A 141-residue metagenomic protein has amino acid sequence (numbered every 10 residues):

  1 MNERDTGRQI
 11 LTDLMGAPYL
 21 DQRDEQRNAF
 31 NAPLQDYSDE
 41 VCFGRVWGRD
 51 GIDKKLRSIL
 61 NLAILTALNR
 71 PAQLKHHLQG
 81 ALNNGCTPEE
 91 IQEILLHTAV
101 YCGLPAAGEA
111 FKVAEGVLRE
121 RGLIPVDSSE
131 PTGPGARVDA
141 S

Functional and structural regions predicted by a protein language model:
M1-K55, N83, E109-S141: Acidic, glycine/proline-rich low-complexity segments that act as flexible tails and inter-domain linkers
S38-C42, I59-T66, I94-A99: Short alpha-helical scaffolding segments that buttress acidic/His motifs in well-ordered protein cores
K54-I59, P88-I94: Alpha-helical scaffolds flanking conserved acidic
A67-Q92: Mid-chain, well-packed structural core segment of small domains
V100-Y101, L118: Short Asp/Glu-rich motifs
L104-G108: Substrate/cofactor-recognition hotspot
